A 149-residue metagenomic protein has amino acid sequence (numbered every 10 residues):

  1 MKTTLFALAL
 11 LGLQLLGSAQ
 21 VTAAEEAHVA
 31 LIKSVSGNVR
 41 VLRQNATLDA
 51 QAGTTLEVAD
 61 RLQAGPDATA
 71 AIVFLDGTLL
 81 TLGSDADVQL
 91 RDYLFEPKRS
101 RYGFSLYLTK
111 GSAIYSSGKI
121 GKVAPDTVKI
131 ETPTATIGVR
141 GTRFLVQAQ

Functional and structural regions predicted by a protein language model:
M1-L5: Positively charged n-region of N-terminal signal peptides that target proteins for export
A7-G17: Bacterial N-terminal signal peptides
V21-Q149: Flexible, surface-exposed loop/linker segments and immediately adjacent secondary-structure boundaries
